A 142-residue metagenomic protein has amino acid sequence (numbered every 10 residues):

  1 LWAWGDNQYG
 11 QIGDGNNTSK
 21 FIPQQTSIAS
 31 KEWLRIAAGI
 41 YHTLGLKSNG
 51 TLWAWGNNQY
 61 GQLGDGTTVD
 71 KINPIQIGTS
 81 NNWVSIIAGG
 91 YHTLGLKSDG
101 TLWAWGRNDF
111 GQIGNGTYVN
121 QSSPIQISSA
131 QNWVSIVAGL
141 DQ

Functional and structural regions predicted by a protein language model:
A3, I22, H42-G45, A54 (+3 more regions): Conserved core positions of repeat-based scaffolds
D6, N17-I22, T68-N73, Y118-S123: A detector of repeated loop/turn-to-beta-strand junctions in beta-rich toroidal repeat architectures
G10-G15, G61-G66, G111-G116: Conserved GTPase G-domain signal focused on the G5
T26-I28, I77-T79, I127-S129: Surface loop/turn motifs at the tips and blade-to-blade linkers of beta-strand repeat domains
